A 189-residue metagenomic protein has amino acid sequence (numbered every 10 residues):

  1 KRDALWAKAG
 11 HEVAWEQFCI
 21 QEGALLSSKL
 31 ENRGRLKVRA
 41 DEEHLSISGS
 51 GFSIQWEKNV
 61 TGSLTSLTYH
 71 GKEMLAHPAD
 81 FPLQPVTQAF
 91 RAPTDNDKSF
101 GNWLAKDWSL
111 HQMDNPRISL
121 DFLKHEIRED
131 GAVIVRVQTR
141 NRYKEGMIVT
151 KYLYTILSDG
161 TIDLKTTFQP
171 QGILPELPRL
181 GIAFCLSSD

Functional and structural regions predicted by a protein language model:
R2-L30: Short beta-strand elements
C19-D189: Beta-strand/loop-rich accessory regions of lumenal/periplasmic or secreted enzymes, predominantly carbohydrate-active
